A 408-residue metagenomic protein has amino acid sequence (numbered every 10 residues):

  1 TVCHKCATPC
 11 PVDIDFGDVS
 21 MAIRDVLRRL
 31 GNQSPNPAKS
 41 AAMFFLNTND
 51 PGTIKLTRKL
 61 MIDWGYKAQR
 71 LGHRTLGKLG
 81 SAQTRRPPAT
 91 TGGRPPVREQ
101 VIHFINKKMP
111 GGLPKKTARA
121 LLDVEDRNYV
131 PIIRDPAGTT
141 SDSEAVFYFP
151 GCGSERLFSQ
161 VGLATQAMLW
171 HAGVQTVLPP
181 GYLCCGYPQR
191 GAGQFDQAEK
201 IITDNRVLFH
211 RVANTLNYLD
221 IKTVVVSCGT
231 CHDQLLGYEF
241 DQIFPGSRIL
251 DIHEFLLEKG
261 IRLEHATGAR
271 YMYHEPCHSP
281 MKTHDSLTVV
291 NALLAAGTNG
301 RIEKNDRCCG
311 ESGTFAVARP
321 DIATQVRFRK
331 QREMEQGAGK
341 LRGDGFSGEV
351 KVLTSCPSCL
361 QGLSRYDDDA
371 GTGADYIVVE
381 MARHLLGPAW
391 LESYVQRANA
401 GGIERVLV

Functional and structural regions predicted by a protein language model:
T1-I14, D306-C308: Cysteine-centered iron-sulfur cluster-binding motifs in ferredoxin-type domains/subunits of redox enzymes
G17-V408: Iron-sulfur cluster-binding electron-transfer modules in prokaryotic oxidoreductases
